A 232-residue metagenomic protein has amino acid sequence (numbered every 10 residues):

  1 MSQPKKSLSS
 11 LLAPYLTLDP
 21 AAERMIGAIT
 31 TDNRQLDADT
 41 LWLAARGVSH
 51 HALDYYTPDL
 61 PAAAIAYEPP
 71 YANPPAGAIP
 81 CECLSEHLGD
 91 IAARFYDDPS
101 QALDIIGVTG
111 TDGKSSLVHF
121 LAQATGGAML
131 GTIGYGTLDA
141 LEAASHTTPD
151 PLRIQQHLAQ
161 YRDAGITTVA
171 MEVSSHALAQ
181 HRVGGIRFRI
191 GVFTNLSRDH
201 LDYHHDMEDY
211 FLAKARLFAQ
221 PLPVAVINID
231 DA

Functional and structural regions predicted by a protein language model:
M1-D90: N-terminal leader/targeting and accessory segments in enzymes
G47-H50, E82, T111, T148 (+1 more regions): Short, surface-exposed acidic/glycine-rich loop or hinge patches that mediate macromolecular interfaces
D54-P58, H181-R182, A232: A short acidic, amphipathic alpha-helical/loop segment
P69, I229-D231: Helix N-cap/beta->alpha junction signal
L88-I229: Phosphate-binding loop of NTP-binding sites
